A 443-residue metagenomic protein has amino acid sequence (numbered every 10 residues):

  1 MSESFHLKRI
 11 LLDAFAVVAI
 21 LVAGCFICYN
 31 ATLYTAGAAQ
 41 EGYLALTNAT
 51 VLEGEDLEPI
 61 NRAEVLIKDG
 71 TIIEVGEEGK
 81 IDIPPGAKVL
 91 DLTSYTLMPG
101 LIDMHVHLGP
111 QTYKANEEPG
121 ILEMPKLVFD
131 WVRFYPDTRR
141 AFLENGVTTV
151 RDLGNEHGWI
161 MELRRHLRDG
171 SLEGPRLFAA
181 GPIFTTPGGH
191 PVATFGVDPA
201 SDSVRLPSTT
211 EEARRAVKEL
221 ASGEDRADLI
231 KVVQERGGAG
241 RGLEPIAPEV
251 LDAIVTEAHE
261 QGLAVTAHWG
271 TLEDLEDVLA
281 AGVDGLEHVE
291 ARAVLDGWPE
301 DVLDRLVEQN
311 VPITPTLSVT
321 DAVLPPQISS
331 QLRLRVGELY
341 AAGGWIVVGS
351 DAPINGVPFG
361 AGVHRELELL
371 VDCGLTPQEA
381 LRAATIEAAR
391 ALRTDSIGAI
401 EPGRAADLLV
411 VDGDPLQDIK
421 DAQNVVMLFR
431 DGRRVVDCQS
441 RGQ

Functional and structural regions predicted by a protein language model:
A31-G37, G42, V51, D56-M98: Histidine-rich, glycine-flanked metal-binding segment
Y34-A36, V51-E64, E77-K80, G297 (+3 more regions): Acidic, glycine-enriched loop/beta-strand segments at the rims of small-molecule binding/catalytic pockets
T96-H166, A281: Metal-associated gating/positioning segment near the N- to mid-region
P110-R133, R140-L143, P187-D202, A239 (+3 more regions): Active-site gating loops and adjacent loop-to-helix segments of metal-dependent hydrolytic enzymes
Y113-A115, L275-V283, P299, V319-A342 (+2 more regions): Histidine/acidic-residue-rich catalytic or RNA/ligand-binding cores of hydrolases and nuclease-related proteins
Y135-W159, G174-P182, E224-G237, L263-A264 (+3 more regions): Divalent metal-dependent hydrolysis catalytic cores, especially in the metallo-beta-lactamase
P187, V232-S330, P353-I354, G374-T376 (+2 more regions): Active-site core of metal-dependent hydrolases
S330-V411: His/Asp/Glu-enriched, well-ordered alpha-helical/loop segment that forms or immediately abuts the divalent-metal
